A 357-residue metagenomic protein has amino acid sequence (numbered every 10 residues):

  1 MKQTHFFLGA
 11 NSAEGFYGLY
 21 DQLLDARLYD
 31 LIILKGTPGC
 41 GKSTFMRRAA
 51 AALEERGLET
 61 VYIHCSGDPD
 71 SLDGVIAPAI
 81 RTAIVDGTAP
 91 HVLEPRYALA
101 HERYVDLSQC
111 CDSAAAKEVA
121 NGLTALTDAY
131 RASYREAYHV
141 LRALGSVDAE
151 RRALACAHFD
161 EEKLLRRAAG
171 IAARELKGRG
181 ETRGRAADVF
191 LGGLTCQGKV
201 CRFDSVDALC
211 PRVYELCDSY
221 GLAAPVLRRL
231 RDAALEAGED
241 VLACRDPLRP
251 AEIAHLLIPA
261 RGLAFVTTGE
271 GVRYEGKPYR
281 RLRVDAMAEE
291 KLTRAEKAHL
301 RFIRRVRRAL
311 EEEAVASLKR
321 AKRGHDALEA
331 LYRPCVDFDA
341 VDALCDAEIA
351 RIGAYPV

Functional and structural regions predicted by a protein language model:
M1-G15, D30, A51-A115, N121-G122 (+1 more regions): Conserved nucleotide-sensing/catalytic segment adjacent to the nucleotide-binding pocket in NTP-handling enzymes
M1-L23, E162, A169-S205: N-terminal pre-Walker A segment at the start of P-loop NTPase domains
M1-Q22, L28, S43, A157-A169 (+2 more regions): An acidic, charge-biased composition feature
D30, K177-G184, R212, G353-V357: N-terminal low-complexity, Ser/Thr/acidic repeat segments characteristic of secreted and surface-exposed proteins
L31-A50, Q197-A234: Glycine-rich phosphate-binding P-loop
L34-K35, F45-M46, L53, V61-H64 (+6 more regions): A cross-family "folded-core" feature that marks the main globular domain of proteins
S71, G87, I171-G178, T268 (+1 more regions): Rhodanese-like catalytic fold shared by cysteine-dependent sulfurtransferases and DSP/PTP-type phosphatases
G122-R174, F302, V306-R351: An accessory alpha-helical subdomain
